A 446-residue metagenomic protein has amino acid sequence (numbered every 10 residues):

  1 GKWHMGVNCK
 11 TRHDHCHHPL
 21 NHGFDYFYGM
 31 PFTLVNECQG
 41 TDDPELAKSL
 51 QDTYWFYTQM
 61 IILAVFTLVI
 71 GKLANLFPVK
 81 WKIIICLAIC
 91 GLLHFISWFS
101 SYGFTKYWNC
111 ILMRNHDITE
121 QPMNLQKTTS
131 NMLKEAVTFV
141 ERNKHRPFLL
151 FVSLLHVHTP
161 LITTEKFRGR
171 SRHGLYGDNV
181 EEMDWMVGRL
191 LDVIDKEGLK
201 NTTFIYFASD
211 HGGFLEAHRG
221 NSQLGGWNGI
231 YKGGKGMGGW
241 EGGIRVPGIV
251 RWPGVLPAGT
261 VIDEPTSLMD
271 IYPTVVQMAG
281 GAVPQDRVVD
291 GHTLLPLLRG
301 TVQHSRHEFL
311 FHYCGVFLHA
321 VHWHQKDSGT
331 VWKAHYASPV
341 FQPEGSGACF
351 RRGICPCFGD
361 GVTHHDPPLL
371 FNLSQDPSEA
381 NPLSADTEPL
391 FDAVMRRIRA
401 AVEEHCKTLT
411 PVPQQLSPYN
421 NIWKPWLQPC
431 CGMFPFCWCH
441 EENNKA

Functional and structural regions predicted by a protein language model:
G1, A136, P147-L154, V180-M183 (+5 more regions): Beta-strand elements within well-structured catalytic alpha/beta cores of enzymes that handle phosphate/sulfate esters
G1-H15, M30-L34, Y102, F151-P160 (+5 more regions): Short, solvent-exposed turn/loop segments enriched in Gly/Ser/Thr/Pro and often Arg
G1-T58, I70-P122: Catalytic-site neighborhoods of secreted/periplasmic enzymes that process anionic sulfate/phosphate groups
K10-H22, P160-T163, R168-N179, D192-V255 (+3 more regions): Histidine-centered active-site microenvironments of extracellular/periplasmic hydrolases and transferases
H17-L20, D25-Y26, M30-Y54, G213-A217 (+6 more regions): C-terminal cap/loop subdomain of S1 sulfatases and analogous C-terminal strand-loop tails that border
H22-D25, N143-L150, L199-I205, V246 (+2 more regions): Loop/turn elements at helix/coil->beta-strand transitions in domains of secreted/extracellular proteins
Q39, L92, W98-T119, A136-D178 (+4 more regions): Active-site His/acidic residue clusters
I271, V331-A334, V340, A348-L369 (+1 more regions): Long, internal low-complexity/basic segments
